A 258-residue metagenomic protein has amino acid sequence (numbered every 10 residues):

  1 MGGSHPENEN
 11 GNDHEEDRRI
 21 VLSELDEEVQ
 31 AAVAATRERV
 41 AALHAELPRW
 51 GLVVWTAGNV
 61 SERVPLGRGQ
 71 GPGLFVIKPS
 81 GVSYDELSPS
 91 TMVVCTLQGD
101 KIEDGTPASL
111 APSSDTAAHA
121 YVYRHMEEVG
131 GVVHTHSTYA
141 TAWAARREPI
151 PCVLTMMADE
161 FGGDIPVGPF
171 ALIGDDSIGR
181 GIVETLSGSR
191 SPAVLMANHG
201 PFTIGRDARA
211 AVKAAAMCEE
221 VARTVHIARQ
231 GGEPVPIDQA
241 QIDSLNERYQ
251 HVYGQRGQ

Functional and structural regions predicted by a protein language model:
G2-Q258: Glycine-rich flexible loops
